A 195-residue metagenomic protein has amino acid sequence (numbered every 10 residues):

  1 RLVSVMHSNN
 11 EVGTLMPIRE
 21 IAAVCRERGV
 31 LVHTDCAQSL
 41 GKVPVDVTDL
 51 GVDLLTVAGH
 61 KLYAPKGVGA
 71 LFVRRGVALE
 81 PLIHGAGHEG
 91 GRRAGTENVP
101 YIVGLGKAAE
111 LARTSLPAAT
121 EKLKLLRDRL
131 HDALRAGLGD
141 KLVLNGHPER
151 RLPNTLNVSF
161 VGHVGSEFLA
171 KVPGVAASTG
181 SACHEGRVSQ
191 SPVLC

Functional and structural regions predicted by a protein language model:
R1-C195: Pyridoxal 5′-phosphate
